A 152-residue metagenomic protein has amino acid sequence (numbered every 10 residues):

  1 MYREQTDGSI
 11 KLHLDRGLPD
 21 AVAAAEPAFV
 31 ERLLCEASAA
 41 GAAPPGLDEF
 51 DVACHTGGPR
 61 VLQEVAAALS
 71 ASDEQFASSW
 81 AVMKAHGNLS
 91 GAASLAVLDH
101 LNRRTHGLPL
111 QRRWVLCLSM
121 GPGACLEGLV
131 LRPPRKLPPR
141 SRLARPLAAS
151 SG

Functional and structural regions predicted by a protein language model:
M1-V82, K136-G152: Hydrophobic pocket-lining "lid/loop/helix" segments that shape and contact the acyl-thioester
A25, F29, A93, V97-H100: Well-ordered alpha-helical segments embedded in enzymatic catalytic cores
G57, S70, K84-G87, D99 (+1 more regions): Hydrophobic alpha-helix feature that most strongly marks membrane-spanning transmembrane helices and their immediate
P59, H86-S90, L131: Aromatic-enriched hydrophobic runs in primary sequence
F76-A93, L118-S119: Cysteine-centered functional microenvironments
L95-G152: Conserved beta-strand-centric core segments of catalytic alpha/beta enzyme folds
